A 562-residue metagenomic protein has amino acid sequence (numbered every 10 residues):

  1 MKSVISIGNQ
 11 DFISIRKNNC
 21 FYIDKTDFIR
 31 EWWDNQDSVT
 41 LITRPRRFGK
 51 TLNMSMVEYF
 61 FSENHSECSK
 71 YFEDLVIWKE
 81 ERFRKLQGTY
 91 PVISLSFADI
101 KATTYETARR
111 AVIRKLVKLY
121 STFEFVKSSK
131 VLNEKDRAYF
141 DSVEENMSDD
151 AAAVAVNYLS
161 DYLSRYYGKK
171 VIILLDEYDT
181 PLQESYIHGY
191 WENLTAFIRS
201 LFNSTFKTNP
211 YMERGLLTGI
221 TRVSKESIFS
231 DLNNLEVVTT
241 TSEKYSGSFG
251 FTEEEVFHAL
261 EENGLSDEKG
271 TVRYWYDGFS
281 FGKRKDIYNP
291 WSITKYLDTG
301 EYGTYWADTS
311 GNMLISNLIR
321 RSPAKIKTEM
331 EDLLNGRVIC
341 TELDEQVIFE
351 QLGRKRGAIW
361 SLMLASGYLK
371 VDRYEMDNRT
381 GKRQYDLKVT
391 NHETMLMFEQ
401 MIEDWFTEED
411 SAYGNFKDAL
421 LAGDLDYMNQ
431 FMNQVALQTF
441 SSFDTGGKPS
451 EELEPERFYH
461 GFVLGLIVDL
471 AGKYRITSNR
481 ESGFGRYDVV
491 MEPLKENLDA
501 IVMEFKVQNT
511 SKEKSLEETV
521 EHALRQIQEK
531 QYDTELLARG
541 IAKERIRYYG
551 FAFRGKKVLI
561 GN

Functional and structural regions predicted by a protein language model:
M1-K79, V435: Walker A/P-loop-proximal flanking segment of P-loop NTPase domains
G8, I13, S62-F125: P-loop NTPase motor core
Y120, A155-S164, N193-G215, Y532-E535: Substrate-engagement module of ASCE P-loop NTPases
T122-L174, S204: Mid-core helix/loop region of P-loop NTP-binding domains shared across ATPases and GTPases
I172-D176, S200, E213-I220: Structural recognition of the conserved hydrophobic beta-strand(s) that form the central parallel beta-sheet of P-loop
S227-D231, V238-Y296, E329: Amphipathic alpha-helical segments of the small helical/lid subdomains adjacent to P-loop NTPase cores
L235-E236, Y288-Q531, I560-N562: Extended alpha-helical interface modules used as scaffolds for assembling large macromolecular complexes
V520-L524, Q531-N562: Nucleic-acid nuclease catalytic cores
